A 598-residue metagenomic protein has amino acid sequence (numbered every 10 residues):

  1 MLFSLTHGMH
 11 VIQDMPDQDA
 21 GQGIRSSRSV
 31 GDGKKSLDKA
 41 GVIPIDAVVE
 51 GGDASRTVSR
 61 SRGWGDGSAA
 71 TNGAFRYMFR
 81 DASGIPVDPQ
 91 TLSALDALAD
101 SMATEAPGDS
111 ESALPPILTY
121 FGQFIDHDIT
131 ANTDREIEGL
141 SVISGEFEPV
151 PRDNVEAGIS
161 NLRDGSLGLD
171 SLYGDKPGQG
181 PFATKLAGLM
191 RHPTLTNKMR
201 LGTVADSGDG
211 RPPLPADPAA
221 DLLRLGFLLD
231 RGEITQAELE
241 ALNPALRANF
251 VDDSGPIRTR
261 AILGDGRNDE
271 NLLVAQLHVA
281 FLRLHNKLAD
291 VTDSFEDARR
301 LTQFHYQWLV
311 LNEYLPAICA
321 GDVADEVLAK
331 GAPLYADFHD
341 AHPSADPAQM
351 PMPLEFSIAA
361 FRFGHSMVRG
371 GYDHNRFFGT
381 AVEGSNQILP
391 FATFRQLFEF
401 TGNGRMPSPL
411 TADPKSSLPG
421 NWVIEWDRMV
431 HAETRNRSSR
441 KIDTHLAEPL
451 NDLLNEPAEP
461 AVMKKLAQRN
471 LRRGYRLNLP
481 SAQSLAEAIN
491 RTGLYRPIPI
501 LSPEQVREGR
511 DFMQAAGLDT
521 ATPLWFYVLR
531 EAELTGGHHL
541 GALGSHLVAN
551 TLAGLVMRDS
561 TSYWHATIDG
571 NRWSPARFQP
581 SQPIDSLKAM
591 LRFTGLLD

Functional and structural regions predicted by a protein language model:
M1-R267, L272, D293-D598: Terminal regions of secretory-pathway proteins
G178, L282-R283: Short catalytic/ligand-binding loop motif for oxyanion handling, primarily in non-cytosolic enzymes, centered on
R267-E270, V274-F281, K287-V291: Fold-level signature of zinc-dependent metallopeptidase catalytic domains
